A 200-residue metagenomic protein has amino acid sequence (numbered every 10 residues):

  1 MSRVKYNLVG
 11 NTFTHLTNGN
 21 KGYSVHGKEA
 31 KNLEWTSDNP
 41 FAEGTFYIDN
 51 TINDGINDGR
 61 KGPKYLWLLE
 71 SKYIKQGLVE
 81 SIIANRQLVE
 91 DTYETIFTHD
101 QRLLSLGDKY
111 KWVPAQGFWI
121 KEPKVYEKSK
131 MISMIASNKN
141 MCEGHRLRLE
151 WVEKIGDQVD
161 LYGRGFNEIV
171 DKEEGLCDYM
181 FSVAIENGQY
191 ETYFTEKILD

Functional and structural regions predicted by a protein language model:
M1-D200: Nucleotide-sugar donor-binding catalytic core of glycosyltransferases
